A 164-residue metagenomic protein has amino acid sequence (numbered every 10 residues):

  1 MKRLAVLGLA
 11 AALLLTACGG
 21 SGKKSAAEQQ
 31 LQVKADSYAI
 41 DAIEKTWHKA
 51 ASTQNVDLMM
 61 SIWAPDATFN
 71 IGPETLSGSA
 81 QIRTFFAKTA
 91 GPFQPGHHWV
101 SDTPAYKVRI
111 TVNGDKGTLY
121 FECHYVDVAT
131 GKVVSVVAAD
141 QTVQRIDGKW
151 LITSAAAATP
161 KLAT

Functional and structural regions predicted by a protein language model:
M1-T16: Sec-dependent bacterial lipoprotein signal peptides
C18-I62: Short, low-complexity N-terminal intrinsically disordered segments enriched in polar/charged residues
G22-K24, V136-T164: Short beta-strand edge/turn micro-motifs at domain boundaries
E44, W63, P73-T75, F121-Y125 (+2 more regions): A mature extracytoplasmic/lumenal domain signature
E44-W47, A51-N55, W63-A67, F86-Q94 (+1 more regions): Sec/Tat-exported extracytoplasmic proteins
W47, M59, A67, G78 (+3 more regions): Hydrophobic pocket/interface hotspot
M59, T130-V134, L162-A163: A short acidic/glycine-rich loop-to-helix N-cap element
T68, R83-G131: Surface-exposed, charged secondary-structure patches
